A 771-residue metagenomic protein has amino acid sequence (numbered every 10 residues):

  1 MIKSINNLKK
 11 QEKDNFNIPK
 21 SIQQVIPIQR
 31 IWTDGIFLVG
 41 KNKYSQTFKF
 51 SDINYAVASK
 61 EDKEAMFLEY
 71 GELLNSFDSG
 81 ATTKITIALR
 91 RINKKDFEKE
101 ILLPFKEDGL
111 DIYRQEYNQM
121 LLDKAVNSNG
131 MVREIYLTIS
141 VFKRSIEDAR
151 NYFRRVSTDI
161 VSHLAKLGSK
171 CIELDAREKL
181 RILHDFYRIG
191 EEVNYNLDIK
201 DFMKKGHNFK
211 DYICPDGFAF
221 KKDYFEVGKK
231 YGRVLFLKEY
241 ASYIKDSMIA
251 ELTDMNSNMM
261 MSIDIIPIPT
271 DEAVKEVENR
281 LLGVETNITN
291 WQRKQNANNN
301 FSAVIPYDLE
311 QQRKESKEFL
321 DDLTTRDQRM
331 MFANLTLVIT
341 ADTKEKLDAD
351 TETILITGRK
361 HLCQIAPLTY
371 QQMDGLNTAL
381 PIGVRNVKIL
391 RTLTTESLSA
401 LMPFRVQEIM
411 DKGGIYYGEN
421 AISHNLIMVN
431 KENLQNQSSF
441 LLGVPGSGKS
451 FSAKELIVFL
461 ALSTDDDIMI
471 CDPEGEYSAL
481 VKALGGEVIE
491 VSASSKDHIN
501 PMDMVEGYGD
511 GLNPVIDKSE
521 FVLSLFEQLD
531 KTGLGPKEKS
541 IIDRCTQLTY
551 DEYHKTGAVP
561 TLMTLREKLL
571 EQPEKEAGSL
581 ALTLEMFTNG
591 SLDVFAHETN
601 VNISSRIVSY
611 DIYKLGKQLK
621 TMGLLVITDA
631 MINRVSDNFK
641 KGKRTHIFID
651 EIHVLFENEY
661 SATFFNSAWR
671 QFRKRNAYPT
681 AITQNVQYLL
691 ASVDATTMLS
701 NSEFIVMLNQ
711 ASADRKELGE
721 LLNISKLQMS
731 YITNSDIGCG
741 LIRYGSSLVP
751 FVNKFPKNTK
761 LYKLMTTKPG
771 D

Functional and structural regions predicted by a protein language model:
M1-F404: Extended, folded cores of ATP/NTP-driven motor/assembly subunits in large transport and secretion machines
I53, K60-S79, R90, T253 (+10 more regions): P-loop NTPase motor domains
L441: Hydrophobic anchor at the beta1->P-loop junction of P-loop NTPases
K449: Conserved lysine of the Walker
S452: Hydrophobic positions on the alpha1 helix immediately C-terminal to the Walker A/P-loop
F459-M469: Post-Walker A helix-loop "phosphate-sensing" segment adjacent to the P-loop in P-loop NTPases
G485-I489, D694-M707: A short helix-turn-beta junction within AAA+ P-loop NTPase domains corresponding to the substrate/partner-engaging
L722-D771: Conserved P-loop NTPase
